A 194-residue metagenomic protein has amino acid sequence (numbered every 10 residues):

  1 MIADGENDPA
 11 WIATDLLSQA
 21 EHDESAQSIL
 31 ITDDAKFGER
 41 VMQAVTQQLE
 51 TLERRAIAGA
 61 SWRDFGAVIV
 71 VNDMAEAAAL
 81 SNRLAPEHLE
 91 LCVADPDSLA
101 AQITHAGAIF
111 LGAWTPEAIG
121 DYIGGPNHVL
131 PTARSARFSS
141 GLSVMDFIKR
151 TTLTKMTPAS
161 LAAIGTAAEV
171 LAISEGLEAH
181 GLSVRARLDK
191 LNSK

Functional and structural regions predicted by a protein language model:
M1-E76: ALDH superfamily catalytic-core signature
M74, L80-K194: C-terminal core of ALDH-fold dehydrogenases
